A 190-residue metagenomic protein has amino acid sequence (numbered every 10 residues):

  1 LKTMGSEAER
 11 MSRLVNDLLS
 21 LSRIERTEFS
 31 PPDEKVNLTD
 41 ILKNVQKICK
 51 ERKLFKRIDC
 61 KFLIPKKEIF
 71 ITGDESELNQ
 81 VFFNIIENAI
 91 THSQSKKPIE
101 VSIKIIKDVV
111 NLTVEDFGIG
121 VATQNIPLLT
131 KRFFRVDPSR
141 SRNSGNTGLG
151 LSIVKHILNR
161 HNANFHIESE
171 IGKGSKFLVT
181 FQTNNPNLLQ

Functional and structural regions predicted by a protein language model:
S6-M11: Short alpha-helical segment of the dimerization/phosphotransfer core of two-component systems
R26-P31, F70-G73: Conserved micro-motifs of the catalytic ATP-binding
P32-K35, L54, D59-I69, I106: Conserved catalytic submotifs in the C-terminal HATPase_c
P32-K47: A conserved beta-strand-to-alpha-helix junction within the catalytic ATP-binding
A89-I90: Short helix-loop "hinge" at the ATP-lid/N-box region of the Bergerat-fold HATPase_c
V121-R135: Short conserved segment of the HATPase_c
